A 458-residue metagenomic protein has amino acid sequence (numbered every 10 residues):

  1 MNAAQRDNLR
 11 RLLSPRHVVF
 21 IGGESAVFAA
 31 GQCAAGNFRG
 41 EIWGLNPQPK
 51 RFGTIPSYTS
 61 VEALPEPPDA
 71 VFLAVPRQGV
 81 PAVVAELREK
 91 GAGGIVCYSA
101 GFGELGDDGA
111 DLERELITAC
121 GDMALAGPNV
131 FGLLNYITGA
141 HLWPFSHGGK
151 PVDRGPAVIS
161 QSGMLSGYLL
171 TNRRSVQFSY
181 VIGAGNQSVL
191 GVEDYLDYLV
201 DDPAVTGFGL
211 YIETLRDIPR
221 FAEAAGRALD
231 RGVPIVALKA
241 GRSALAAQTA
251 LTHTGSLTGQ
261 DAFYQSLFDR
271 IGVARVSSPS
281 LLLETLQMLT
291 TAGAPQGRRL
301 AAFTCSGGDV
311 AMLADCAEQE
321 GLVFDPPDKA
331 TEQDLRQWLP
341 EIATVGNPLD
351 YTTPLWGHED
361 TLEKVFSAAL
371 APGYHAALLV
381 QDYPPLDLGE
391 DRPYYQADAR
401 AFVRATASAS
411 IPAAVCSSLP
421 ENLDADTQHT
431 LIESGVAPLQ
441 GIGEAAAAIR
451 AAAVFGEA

Functional and structural regions predicted by a protein language model:
M1-A458: Catalytic-core regions of core metabolic enzymes, especially those transforming organic acids/acyl-group intermediates
